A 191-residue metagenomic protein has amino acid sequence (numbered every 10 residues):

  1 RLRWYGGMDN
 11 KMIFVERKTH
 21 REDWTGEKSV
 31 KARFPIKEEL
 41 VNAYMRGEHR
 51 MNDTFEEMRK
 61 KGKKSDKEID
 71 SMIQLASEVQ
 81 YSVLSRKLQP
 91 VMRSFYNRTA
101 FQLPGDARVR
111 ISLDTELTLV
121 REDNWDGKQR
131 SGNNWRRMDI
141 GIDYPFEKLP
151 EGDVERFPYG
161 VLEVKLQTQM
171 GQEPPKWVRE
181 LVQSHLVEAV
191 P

Functional and structural regions predicted by a protein language model:
R1-P191: Phosphate-end processing signature that detects enzymes handling 5′-triphosphorylated RNA and polyphosphate
